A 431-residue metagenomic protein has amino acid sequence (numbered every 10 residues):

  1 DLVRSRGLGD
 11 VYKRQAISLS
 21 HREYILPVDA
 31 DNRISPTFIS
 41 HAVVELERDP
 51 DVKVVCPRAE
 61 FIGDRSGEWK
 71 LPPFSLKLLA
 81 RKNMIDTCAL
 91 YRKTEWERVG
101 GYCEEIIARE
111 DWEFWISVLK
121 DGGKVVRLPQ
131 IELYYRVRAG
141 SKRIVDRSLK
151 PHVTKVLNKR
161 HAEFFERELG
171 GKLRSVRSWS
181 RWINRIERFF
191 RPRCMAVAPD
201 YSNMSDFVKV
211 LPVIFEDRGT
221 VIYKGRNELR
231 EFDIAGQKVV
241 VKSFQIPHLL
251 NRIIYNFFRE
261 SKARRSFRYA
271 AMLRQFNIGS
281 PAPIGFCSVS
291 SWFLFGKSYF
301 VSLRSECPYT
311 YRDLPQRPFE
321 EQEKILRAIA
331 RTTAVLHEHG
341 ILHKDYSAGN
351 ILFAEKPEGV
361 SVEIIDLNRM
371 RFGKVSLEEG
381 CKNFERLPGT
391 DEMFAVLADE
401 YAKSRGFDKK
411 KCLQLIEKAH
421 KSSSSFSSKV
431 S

Functional and structural regions predicted by a protein language model:
D1-Y12: Single conserved hydrophobic/aromatic residue that forms the stacking wall/gate of nucleotide- or nucleobase-binding
I25: Short aromatic/hydrophobic "clamp" motif used to bind/position activated sugar donors
T37-E68: Conserved donor NDP-sugar-binding/catalytic core segment of glycosyltransferases
R58, V126-E132: Catalytic beta-strand/loop signature of glycosyltransferases that borders the donor
I107-F114: Acidic donor-binding loop at a coil-to-helix junction in glycosyltransferase catalytic cores that engages
I131, Y135-R138, I144-K172: Catalytic core of nucleotide-sugar-dependent glycosyltransferases
V210-P308, E338: Conserved ATP-binding subdomain of kinase catalytic cores across diverse folds
E363-S425: C-lobe/activation-segment region of protein kinase-like
